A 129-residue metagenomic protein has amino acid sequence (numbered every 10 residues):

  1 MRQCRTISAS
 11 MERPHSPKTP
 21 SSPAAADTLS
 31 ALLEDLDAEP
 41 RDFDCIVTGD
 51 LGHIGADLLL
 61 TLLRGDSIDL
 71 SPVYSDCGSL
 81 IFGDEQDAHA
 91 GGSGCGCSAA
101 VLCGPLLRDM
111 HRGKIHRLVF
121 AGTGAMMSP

Functional and structural regions predicted by a protein language model:
M1-S30, D35, P72, S79 (+1 more regions): Condensing-enzyme catalytic core mediating Claisen C-C bond formation in acyl metabolism
S8-A9, E39, E85-Q86: A short alpha-helix capping/helix-coil boundary motif
K18-T19, D44-P129: Claisen-condensing/thiolase-fold acyl-transfer catalytic domains that form or cleave C-C bonds in fatty acid
T28-D42, D109-M110: Phosphate/pyrophosphate-binding loops at sites that engage ATP/ADP/AMP, CoA/4′-phosphopantetheine, polyphosphate
